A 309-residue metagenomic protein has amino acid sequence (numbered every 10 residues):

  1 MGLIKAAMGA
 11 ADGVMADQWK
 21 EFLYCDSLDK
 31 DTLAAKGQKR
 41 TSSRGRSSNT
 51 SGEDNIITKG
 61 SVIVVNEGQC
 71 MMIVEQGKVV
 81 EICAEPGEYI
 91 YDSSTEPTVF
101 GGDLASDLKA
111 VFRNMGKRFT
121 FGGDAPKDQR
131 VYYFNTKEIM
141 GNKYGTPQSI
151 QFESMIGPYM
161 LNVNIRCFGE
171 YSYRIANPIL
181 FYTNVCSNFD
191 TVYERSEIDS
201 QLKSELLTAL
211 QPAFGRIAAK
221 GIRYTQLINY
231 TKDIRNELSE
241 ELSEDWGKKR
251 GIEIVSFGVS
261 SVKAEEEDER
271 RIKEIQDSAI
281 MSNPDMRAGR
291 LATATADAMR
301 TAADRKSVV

Functional and structural regions predicted by a protein language model:
M1-K263, T293: N-terminal hydrophobic membrane-entry segments
E244-D245, E265-K273: C-terminal beta-strand-loop-alpha-helix "lid" module of Rossmann-like NAD(P)-dependent dehydrogenases
R271-T295, R305: Amphipathic, heptad-repeat alpha-helical segments used for oligomerization and assembly
V308: Conserved small/polar residues in nucleotide/adenosyl-binding loops
